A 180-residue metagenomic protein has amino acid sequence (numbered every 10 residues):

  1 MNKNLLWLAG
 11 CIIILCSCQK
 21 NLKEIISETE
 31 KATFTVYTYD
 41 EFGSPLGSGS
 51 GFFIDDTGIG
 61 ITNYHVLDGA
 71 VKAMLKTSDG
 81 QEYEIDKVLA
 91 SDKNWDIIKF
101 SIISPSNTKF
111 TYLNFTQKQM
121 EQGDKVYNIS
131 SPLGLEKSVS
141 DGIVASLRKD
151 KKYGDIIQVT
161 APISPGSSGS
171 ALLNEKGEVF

Functional and structural regions predicted by a protein language model:
N2-G10: Sec-dependent signal peptide recognition, specifically the positively charged N-region followed immediately by
L15-S17: C-terminal motif of bacterial Sec signal peptides marking the signal peptidase cleavage site
Q19-E24: Bacterial lipoprotein signal-peptidase II cleavage site
S27-T57: Post-signal-peptide N-terminal segment of Sec-exported extracytoplasmic proteins
E28-D40, E82, I103-Y112, E136-F180: Active-site region of chymotrypsin-like
T33-T35, S50, K72-M74, D96 (+3 more regions): Conserved beta-strand and immediately adjacent loop positions that scaffold enzyme active sites
F42-P45, D55-S130, G134-K137, Y153-I156: Conserved active-site neighborhood of the chymotrypsin/trypsin-like protease fold
S50, D56, G69, Q122 (+2 more regions): Short, flexible surface segments
